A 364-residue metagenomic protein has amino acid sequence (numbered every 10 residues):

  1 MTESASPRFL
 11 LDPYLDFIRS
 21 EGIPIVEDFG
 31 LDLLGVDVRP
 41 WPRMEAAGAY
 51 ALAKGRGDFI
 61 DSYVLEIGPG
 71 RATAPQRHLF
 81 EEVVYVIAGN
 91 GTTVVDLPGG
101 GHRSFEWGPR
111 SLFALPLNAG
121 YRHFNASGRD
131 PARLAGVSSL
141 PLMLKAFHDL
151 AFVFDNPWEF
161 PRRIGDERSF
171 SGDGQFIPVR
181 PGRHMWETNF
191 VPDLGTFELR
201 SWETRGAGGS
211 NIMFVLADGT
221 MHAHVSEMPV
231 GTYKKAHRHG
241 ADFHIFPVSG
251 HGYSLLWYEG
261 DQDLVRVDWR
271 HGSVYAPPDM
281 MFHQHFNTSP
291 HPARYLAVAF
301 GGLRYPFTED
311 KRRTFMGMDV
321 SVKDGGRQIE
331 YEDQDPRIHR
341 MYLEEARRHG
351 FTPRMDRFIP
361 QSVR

Functional and structural regions predicted by a protein language model:
M1-D58, D149-T220, H224, Y331-R364: A short, N-terminal "cap"/entry segment at the start of jelly-roll beta-barrel domains of the cupin/DSBH fold
R43-Y50, D61-H78, A207, H224-G240 (+1 more regions): Conserved short histidine dyad/triad with adjacent acidic residue
A51-K54, A72-H78, V95, S104-F105 (+5 more regions): Short histidine-centered beta-strand/loop micro-motifs that create catalytic or ligand/metal-coordination sites
S62-I67, D96, F124-A126, A223-E227 (+6 more regions): A structural feature that tracks compact, well-ordered secondary-structure segments with a strong bias toward
V64-L65, A74-R77, E81-V86, S104-F105 (+5 more regions): His/acidic/aromatic-lined binding-pocket segments of jelly-roll/cupin-type domains and related regulatory beta-sandwich
G68-P69, L79-P98, V230, H239-E259: Glycine- and acidic-residue-biased ligand/ion/polar-headgroup-sensing regions
L97-P116, Y258-D279: Short acidic-glycine-tyrosine-enriched beta hairpin
E106-P109, A114-F147, D279-P306: Ligand-binding loop in jelly-roll beta-barrel domains
